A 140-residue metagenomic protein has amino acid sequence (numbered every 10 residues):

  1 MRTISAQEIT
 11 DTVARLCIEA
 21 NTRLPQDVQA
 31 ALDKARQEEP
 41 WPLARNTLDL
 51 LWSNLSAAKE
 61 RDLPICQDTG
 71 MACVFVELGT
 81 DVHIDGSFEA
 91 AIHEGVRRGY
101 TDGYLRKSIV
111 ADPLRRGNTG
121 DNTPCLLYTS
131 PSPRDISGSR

Functional and structural regions predicted by a protein language model:
M1-A20: Charged, compositionally biased N-terminal leader segments and the immediate start of the first structured element
I9-T12, T22-T47, L55: N-terminal, positively charged regions that mediate nucleic acid binding
L16-R23, A35-E38, N54, A58 (+1 more regions): Change "in soluble alpha/beta enzymes" to "in soluble alpha/beta proteins
L24-A31, L43-L48, D62, D102-R115: Flexible, glycine/charged-enriched surface loops at secondary-structure junctions
E39-L63, T119-N122: Translation machinery proteins
L55, E60-G79: Polyanion/phosphate-binding surface patch
G70-S130: A generic, well-ordered mixed alpha/beta core segment in the N-terminal half of proteins
Y128-R140: Single conserved hydrophobic/aromatic residue that forms the stacking wall/gate of nucleotide- or nucleobase-binding
